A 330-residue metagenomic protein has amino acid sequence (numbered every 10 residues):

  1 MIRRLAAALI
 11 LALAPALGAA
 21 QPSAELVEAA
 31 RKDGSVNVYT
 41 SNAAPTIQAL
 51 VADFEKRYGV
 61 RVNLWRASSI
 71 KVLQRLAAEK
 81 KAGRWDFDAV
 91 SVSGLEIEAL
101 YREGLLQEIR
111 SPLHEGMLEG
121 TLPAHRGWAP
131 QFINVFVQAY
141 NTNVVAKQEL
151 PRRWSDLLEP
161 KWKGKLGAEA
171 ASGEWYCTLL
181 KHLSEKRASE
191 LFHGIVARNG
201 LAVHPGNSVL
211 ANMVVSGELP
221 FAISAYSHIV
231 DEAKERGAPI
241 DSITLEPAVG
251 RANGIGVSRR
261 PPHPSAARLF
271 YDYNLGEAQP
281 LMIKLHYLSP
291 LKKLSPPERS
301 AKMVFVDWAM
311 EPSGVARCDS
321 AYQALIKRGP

Functional and structural regions predicted by a protein language model:
R4-A16: Bacterial N-terminal signal peptides
A20-N37, E55-K56, L158-K163: Immediate post-signal peptide segment of exported/extracytoplasmic ligand-binding proteins
N37-V51, N63-E218: Extracytoplasmic ligand-binding site segments that recognize negatively charged/polar headgroups
L95-A99, P220-P239: A ligand-binding cleft/hinge motif common to bilobed small-molecule-binding domains
E119-G120, I133-F136, F192-A197, L201-H204 (+2 more regions): Periplasmic-binding protein-like
V137-V144, L180-H182, R251-H263, M282: A bilobed periplasmic-binding-protein/Venus flytrap-type ligand-binding module shared by bacterial periplasmic
W162-A171, Y273-L294: Periplasmic-binding protein-like
P296-P330: Extracellular/periplasmic bilobal clamshell ligand-binding domains
